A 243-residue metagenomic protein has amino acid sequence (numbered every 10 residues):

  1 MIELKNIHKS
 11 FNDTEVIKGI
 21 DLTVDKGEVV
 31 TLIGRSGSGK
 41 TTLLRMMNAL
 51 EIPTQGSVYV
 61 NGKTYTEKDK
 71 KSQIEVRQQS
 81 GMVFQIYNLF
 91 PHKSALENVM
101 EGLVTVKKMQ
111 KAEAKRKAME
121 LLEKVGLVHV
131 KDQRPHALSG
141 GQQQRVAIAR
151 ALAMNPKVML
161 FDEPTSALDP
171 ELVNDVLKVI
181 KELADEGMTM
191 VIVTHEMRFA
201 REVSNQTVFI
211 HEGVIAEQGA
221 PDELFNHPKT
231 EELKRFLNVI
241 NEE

Functional and structural regions predicted by a protein language model:
M1-P221: ABC family nucleotide-binding domain
H211, Q218, D222-E243: C-terminal boundary and immediately downstream tail of ABC-type ATPase nucleotide-binding domains
